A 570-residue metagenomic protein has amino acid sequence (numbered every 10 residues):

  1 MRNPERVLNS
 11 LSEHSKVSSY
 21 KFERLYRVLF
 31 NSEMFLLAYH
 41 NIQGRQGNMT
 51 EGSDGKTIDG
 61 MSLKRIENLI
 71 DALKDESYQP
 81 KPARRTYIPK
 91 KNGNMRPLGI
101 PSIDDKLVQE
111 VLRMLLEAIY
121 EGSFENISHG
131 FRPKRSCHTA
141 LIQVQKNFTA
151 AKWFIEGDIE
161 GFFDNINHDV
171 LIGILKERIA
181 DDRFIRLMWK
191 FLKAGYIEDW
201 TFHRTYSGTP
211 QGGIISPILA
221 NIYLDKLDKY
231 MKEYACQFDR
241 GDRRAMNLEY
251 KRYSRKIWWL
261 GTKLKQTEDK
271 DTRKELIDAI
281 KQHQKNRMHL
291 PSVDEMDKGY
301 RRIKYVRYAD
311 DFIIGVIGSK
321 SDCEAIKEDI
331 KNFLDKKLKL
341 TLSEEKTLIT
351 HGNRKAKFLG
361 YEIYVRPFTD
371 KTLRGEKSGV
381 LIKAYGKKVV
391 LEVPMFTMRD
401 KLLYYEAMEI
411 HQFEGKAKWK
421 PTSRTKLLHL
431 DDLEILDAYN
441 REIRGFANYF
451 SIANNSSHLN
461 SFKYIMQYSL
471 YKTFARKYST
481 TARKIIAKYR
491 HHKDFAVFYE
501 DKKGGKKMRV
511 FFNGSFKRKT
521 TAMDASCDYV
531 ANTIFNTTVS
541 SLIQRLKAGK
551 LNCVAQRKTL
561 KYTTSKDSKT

Functional and structural regions predicted by a protein language model:
M1-T570: Non-catalytic terminal/accessory segments
